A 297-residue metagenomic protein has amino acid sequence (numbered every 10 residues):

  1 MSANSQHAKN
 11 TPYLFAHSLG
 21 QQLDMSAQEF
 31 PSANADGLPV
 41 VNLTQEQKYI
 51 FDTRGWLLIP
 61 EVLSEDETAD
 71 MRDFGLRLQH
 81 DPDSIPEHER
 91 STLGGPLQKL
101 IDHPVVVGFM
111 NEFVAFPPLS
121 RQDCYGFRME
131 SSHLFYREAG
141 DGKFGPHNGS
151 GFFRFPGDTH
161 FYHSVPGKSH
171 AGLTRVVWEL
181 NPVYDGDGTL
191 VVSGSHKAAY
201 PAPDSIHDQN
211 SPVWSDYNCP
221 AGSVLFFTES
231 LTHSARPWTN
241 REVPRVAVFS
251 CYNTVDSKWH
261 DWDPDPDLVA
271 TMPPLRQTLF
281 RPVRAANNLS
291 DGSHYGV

Functional and structural regions predicted by a protein language model:
M1-N4: N-terminal membrane/targeting module of cytochrome P450s
Q6, N10, L19, S26-A27 (+4 more regions): Non-heme Fe(II) oxygenase catalytic core, chiefly the N-lobe of the double-stranded beta-helix
K9-A33, V224, L231-V297: Non-heme Fe(II)/2-oxoglutarate
A33-G37, Q47: Short beta-strand/loop segment at the start of cytosolic alpha/beta domains
P182, T228-L231: Short Ser/Thr-interspersed hydrophobic loop/turn segments at strand-loop and sheet-helix junctions that line or gate
